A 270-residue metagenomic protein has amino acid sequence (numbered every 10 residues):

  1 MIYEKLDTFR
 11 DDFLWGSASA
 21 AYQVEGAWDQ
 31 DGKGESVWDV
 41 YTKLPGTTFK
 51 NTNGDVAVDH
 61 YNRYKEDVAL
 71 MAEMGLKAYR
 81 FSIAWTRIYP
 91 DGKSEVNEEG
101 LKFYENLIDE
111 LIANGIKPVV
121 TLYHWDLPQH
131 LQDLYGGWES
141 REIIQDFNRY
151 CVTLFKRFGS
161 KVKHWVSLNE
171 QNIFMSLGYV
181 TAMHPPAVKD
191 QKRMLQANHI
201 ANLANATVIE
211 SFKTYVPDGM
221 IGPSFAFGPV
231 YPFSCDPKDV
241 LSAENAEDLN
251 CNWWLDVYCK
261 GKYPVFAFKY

Functional and structural regions predicted by a protein language model:
I2-T48, G92-K93, L101-Y270: Active-site region of glycoside hydrolase catalytic domains
G26-Y104: Active-site-adjacent substrate/metal-binding segments within catalytic domains of carbohydrate-active enzymes
